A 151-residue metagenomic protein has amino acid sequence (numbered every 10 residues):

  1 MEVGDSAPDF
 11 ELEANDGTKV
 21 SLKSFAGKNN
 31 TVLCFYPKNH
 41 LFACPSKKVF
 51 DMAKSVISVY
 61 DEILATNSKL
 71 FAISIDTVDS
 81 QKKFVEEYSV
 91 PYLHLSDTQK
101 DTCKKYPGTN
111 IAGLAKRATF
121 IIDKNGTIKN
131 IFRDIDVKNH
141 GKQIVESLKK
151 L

Functional and structural regions predicted by a protein language model:
M1-L151: Chalcogenol-based redox active-site neighborhoods
